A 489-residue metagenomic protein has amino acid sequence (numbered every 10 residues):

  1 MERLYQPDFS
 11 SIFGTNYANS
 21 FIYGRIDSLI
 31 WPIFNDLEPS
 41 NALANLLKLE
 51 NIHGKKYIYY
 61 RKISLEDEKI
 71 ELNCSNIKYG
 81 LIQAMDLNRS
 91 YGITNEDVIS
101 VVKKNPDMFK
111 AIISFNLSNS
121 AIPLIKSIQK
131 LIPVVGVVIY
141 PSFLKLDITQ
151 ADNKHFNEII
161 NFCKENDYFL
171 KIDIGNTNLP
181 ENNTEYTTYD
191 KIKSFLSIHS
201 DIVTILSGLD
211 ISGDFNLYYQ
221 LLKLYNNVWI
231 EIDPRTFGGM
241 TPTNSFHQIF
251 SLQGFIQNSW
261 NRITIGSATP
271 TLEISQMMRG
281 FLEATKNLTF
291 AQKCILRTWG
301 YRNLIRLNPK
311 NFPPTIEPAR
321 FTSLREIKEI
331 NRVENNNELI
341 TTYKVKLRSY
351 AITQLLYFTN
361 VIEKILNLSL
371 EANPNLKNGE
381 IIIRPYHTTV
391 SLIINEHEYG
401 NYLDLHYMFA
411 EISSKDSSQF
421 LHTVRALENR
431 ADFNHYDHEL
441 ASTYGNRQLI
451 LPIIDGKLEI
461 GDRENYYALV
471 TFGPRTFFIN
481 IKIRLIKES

Functional and structural regions predicted by a protein language model:
M1-I26, L37-I70, Y79, Q257-R262 (+1 more regions): Mid-to-C-terminal alpha-helical segments outside catalytic/metal-binding sites
R3-F9, V135-G136, T149-T264, Q292: Catalytic pocket-lining loop regions of alpha/beta-barrel enzymes, especially the amidohydrolase/enolase/GH5 lineages
R3-P7, K78, L87-N178, N183: Active-site gating/metal-coordination segments in enzymes
G24-L37, D173, G208, H387 (+1 more regions): Histidine-centered divalent metal-coordination motifs
R25-S28, L81-Q83, I112-I113, V138 (+4 more regions): Active-site neighborhood of phospho(di)ester-bond hydrolases with catalytic His/Asp-centered motifs
I33-N35, L87-S90, S118-S120, L144-L146 (+4 more regions): Active-site environment of divalent metal-dependent phosphoester hydrolases
L46-R89, M108-N116, V135-G136, T204: Divalent metal-dependent hydrolysis catalytic cores, especially in the metallo-beta-lactamase
R325-S489: Active-site histidine-anchored catalytic micro-motif
